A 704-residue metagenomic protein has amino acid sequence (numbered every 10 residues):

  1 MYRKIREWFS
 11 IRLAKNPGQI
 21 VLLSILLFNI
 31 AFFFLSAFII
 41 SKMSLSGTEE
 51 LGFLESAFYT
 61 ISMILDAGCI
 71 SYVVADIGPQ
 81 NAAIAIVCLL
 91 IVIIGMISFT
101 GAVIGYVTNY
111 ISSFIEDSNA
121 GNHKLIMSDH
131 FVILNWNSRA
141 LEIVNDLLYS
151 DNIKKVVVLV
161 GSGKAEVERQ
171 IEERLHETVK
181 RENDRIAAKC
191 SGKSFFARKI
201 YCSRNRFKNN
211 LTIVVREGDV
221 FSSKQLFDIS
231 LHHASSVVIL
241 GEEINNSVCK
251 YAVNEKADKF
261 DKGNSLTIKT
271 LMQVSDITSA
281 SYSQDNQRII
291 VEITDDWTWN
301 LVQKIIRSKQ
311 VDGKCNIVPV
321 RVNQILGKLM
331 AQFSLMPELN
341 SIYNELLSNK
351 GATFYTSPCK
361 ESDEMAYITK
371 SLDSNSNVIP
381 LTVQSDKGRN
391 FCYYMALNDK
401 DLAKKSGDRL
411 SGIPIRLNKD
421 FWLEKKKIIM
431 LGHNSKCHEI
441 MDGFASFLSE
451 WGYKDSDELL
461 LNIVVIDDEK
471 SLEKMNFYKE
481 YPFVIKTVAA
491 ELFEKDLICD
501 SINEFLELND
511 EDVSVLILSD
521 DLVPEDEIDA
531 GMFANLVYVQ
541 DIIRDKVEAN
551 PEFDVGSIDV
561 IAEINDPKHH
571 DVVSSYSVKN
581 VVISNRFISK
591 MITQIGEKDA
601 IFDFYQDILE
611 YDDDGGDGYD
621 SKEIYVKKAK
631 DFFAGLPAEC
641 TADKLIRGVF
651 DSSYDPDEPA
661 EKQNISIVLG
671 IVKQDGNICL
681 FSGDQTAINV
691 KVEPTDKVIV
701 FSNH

Functional and structural regions predicted by a protein language model:
Y2-M63, A67-H704: Cytosolic regulatory regions of ion transport systems
